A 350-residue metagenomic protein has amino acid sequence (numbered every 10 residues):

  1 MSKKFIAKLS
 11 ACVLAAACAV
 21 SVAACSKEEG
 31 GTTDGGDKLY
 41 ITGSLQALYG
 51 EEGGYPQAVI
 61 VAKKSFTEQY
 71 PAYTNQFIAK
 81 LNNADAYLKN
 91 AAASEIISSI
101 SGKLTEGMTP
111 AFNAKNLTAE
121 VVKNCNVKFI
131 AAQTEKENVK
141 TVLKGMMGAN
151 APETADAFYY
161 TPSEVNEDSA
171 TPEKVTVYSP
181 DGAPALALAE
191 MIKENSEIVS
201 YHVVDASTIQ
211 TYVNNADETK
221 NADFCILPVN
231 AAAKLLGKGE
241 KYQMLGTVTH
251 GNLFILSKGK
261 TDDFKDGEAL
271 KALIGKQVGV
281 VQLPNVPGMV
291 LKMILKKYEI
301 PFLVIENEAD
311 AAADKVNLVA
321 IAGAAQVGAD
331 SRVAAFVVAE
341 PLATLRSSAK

Functional and structural regions predicted by a protein language model:
M1-T33, V59-I60, F77-A84, I96 (+6 more regions): Gram-positive cell-envelope targeting signals
K3, C12-L14, S21-E28, N116-V203: N-terminal hydrophobic or amphipathic helices and topogenic motifs
E29-G35, P172-E194, S257-D262, G267-A349: Bilobed "Venus flytrap"/periplasmic-binding protein-like clamshell domains and structurally analogous long
E29-S99, V229-A231, K315-K350: Pocket-lining segment of extracytoplasmic ligand-binding domains
L39-P56, V175-V177, E240-V248, A269 (+1 more regions): A structural signal for short loop-to-beta-strand junctions that line the ligand-binding cleft of periplasmic/secreted
G53-E68, M244-K265: Hydrophobic/proline-rich hinge and linker segments of small-molecule sensing/allosteric domains, predominantly
T67-A149: Secondary-structure end/capping motifs
A222-F224, Q243-M244, A334-A335: Short, Asp-centered acidic motifs that coordinate Mg2+ and/or phosphate in catalytic or ligand-binding sites
